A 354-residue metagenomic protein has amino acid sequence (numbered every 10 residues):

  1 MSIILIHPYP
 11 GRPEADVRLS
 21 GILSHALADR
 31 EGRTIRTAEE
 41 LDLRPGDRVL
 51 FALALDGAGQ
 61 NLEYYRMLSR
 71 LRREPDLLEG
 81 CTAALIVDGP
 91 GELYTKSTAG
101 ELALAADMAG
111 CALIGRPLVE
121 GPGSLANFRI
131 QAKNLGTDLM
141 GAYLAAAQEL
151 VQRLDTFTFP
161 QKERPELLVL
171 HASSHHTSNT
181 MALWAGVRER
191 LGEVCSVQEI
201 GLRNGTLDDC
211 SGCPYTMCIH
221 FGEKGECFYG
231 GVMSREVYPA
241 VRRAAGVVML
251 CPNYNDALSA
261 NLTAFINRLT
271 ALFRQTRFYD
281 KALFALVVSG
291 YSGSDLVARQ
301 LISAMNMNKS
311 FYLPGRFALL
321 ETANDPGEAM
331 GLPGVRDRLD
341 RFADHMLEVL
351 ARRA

Functional and structural regions predicted by a protein language model:
S2-C195, Y238-R243, C251, D256-A354: FMN-binding flavodoxin-like domain, especially the glycine-rich phosphate-binding loop
E40, G201-N204, C218, V232 (+2 more regions): Residue-level signal for the start and early helices of compact helical domains
G186-V187, Q198-G205: Redox- and metal-dependent alpha/beta enzyme cores, enriched for Fe-S-associated oxidoreductases and cofactor-handling
E199-I200, M249-C251: Short, conserved beta-strand edge motifs with alternating hydrophobic and charged residues
G205-Y238: Cysteine-cluster motifs in flexible loop/terminal segments that predominantly coordinate metals
M233, R243-G246: Flexible loop/N-cap segments at domain edges
